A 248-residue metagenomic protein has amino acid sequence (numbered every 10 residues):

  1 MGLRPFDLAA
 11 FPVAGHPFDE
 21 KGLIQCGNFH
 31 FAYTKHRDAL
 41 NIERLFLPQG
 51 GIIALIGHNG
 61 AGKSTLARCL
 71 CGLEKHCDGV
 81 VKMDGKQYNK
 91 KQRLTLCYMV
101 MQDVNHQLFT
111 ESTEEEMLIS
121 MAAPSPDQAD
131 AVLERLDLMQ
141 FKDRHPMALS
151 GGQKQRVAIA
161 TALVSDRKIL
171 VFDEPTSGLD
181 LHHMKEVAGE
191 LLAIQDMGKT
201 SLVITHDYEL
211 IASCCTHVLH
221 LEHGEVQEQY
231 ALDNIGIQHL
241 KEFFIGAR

Functional and structural regions predicted by a protein language model:
M1-F6, E225-A247: Conserved beta-strand-loop-alpha-helix hinge in the C-terminal portion of ABC ATPase nucleotide-binding domains
I56-H58: The feature captures the beta-strand-to-loop junction immediately N-terminal to the Walker
C71: Helix-to-loop junction immediately C-terminal to a conserved catalytic motif
P126-F141: Conserved ABC ATPase "signature" region
H145-L149, Q153: Conserved ABC ATPase signature
L170-D173: Catalytic Walker B motif of ABC-type/P-loop ATPase nucleotide-binding domains
T205-H206: H-loop/switch region of ABC-family ATPase nucleotide-binding domains
